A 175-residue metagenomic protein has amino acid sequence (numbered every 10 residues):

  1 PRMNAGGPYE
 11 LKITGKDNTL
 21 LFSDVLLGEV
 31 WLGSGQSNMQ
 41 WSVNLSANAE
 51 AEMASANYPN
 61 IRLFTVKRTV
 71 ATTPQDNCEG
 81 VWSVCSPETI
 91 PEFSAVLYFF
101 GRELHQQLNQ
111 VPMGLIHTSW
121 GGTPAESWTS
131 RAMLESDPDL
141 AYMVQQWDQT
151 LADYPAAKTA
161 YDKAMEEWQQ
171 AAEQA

Functional and structural regions predicted by a protein language model:
P1-A175: Cell-envelope and extracellular/periplasmic
